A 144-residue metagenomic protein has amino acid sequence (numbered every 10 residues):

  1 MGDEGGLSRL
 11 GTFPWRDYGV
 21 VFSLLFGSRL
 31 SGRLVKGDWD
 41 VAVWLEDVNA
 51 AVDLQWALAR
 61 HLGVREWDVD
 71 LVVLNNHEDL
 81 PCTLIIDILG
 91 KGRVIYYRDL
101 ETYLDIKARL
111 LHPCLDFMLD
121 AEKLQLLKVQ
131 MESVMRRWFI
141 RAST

Functional and structural regions predicted by a protein language model:
M1-F22, L30-G32, V48-T144: Catalytic core of pol beta-like nucleotidyltransferases
L34-D38: Short glycine/proline-enriched turns and hinge-like loops at secondary-structure junctions
W39-V41, L71: Generic detector of well-ordered alpha-helical packing
A42-E46: Short hydrophobic/aromatic beta-strand micro-patches that form the beta-sheet surface supporting nucleotide- or nucleic
